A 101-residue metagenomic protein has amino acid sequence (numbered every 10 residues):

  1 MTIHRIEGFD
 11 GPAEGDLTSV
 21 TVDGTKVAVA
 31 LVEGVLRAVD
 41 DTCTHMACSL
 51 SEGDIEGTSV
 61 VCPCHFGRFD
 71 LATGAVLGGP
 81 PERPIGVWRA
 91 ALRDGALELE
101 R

Functional and structural regions predicted by a protein language model:
M1-G57, L71, A75, R83-R101: N-terminal pre-ligand scaffold of iron-sulfur
C43, C62-H65: Short cysteine clusters
R68: Short Gly/Pro-enriched loop/turn and capping motifs at secondary-structure junctions
G79: Short glycine/proline-centered loop/turn elements that form peptide/ligand docking sites
